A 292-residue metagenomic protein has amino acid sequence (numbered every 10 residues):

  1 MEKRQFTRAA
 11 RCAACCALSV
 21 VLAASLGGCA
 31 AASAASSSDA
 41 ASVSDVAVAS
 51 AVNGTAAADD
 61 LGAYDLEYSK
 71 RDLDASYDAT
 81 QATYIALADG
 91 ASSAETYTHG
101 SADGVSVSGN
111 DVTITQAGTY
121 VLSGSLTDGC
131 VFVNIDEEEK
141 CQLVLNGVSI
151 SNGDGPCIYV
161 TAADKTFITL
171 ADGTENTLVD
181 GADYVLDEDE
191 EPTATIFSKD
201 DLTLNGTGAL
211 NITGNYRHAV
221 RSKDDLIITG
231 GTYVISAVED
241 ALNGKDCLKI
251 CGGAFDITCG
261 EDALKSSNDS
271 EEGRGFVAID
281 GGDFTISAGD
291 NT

Functional and structural regions predicted by a protein language model:
E2, R11-T292: A composition-driven surface/loop motif
